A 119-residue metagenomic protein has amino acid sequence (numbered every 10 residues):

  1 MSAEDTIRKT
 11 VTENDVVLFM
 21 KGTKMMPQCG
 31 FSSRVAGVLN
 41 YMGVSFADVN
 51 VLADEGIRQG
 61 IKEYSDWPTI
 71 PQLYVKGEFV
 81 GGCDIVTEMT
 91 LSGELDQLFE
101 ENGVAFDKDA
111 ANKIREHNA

Functional and structural regions predicted by a protein language model:
M1-V17, I114-A119: N-terminal leader/targeting and pre-domain segments
D5, R58-E63: TIR-domain catalytic/interaction hotspot
I7-S45: Local sequence-structure signature of Cys/Sec-based thiol-disulfide redox active-site neighborhoods
V17, Y64-V75, G81-D84: Structural micro-motif
F19-K21, L52-D54, K76: Structured beta-strand/turn binding interfaces of compact recognition modules in eukaryotic regulators
N40-Q59, W67-P68: Thiol-based oxidoreductase modules, predominantly thioredoxin-like and allied folds used for disulfide exchange
V75-D107: Non-catalytic, surface beta->alpha helical segment in thiol-disulfide oxidoreductase systems
E101-A119: Acidic/histidine-enriched, glycine/proline-rich intrinsically disordered or flexible terminal extensions
